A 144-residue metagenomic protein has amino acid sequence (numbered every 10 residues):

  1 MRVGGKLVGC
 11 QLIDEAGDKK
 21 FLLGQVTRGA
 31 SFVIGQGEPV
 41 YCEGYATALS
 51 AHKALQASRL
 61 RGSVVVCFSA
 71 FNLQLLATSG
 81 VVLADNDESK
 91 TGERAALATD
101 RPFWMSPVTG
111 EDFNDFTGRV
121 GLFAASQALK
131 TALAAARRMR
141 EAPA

Functional and structural regions predicted by a protein language model:
M1-T78: Phosphate-handling DNA/RNA-contact segment within nucleic-acid enzymes
Q36-G37, L49-A144: TOPRIM fold recognition
